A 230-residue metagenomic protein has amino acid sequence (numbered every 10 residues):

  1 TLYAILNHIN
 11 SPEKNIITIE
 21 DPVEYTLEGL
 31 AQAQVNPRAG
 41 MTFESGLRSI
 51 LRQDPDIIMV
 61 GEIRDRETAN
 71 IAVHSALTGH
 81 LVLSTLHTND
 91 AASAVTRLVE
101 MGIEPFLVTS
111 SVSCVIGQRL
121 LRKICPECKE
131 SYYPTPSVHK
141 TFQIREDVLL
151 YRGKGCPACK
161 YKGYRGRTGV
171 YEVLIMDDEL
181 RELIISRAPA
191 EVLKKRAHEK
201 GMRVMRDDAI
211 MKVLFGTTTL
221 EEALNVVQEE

Functional and structural regions predicted by a protein language model:
T1-E230: Short, flexible helix-loop junctions that flank or precede catalytic/ligand sites
